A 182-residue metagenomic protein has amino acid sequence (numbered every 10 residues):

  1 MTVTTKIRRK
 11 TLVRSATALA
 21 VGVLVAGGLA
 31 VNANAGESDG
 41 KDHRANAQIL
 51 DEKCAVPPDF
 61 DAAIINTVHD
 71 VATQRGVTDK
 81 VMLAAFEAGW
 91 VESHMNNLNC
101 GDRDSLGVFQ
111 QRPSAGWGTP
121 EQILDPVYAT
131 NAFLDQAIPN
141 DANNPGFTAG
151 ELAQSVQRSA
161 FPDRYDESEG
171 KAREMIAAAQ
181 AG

Functional and structural regions predicted by a protein language model:
M1-A35: Secretory targeting and sorting signals
K6-I7, M95, D163: Generic hydrophobic alpha-helical segments
R8-S15, V21, I65, T78 (+2 more regions): Generic alpha-helix initiation/capping and coil-helix boundary signal
G40-D42, N46-F86, W90, A179: Export/targeting segments at the very N-terminus of extracytoplasmic proteins
K41-F60, S93-A149, S155-R158: Peptidoglycan-targeting cell-wall enzymes and recognition modules
A62-H69, M82-F86, V108, V127-L134 (+2 more regions): Extracytoplasmic/secreted envelope proteins and their assembly/folding machinery, especially bacterial periplasmic
D70-T78, E87, V91-H94, L98 (+4 more regions): Structured segments of extracytoplasmic/periplasmic soluble domains in secreted or envelope-associated proteins
F161-G182: Extracellularly exposed regions in secreted/surface proteins, prominently low-complexity, repeat-rich
